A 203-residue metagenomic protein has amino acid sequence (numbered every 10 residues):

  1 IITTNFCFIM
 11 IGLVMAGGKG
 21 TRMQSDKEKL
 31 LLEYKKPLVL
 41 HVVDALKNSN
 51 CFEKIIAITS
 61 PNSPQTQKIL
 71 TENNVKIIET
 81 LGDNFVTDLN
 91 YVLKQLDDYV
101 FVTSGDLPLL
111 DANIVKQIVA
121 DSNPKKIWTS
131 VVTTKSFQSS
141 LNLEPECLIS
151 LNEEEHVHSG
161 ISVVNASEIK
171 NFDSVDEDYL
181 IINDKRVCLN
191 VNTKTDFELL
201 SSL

Functional and structural regions predicted by a protein language model:
T3-T4: Ala/Thr-enriched low-complexity intrinsically disordered regions
I11-P64: N-terminal glycine-rich phosphate-binding loop and ensuing alpha1 helix
G18, D106, T193: Active-site glycine-centered loops adjacent to acidic/histidine catalytic or metal-binding residues that shape
I58-S60, I78-L81, I181-I182: Conserved beta-strand termini and adjacent loop/short-helix elements that scaffold enzyme active sites in alpha/beta
Q65-V102, L109-N113: Short phosphate-binding loop-to-helix
L110-N192: Conserved core of the sugar-phosphate nucleotidyltransferase
K194-L203: Hydrophobic helical membrane-anchoring modules
